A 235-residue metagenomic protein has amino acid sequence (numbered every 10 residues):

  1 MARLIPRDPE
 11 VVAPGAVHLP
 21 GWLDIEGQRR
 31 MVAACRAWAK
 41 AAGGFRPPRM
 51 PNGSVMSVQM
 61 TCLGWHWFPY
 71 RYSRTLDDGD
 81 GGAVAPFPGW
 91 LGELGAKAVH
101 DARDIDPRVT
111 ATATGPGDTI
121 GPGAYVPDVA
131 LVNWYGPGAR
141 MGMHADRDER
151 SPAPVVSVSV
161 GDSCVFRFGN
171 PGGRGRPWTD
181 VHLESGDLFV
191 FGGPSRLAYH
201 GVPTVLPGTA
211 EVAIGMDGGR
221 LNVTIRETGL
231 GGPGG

Functional and structural regions predicted by a protein language model:
M1-G235: Non-heme Fe(II) oxygenase metal-center motifs and adjacent flexible, charged/small-residue loops
